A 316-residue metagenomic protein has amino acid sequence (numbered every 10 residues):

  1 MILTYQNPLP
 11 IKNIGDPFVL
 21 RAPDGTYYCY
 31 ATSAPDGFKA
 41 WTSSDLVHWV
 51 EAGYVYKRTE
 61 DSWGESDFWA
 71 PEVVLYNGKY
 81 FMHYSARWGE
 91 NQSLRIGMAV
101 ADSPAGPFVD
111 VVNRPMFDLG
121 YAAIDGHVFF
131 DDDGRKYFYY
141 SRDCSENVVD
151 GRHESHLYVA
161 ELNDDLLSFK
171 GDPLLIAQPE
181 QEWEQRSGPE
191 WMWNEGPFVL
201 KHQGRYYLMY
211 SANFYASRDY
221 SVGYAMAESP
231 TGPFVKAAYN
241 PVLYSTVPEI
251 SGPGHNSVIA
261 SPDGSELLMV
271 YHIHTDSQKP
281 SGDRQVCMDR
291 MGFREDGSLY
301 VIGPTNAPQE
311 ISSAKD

Functional and structural regions predicted by a protein language model:
M1-D316: Carbohydrate-active catalytic/glycan-binding domains of CAZyme proteins, especially the secreted or lumenal ectodomains
